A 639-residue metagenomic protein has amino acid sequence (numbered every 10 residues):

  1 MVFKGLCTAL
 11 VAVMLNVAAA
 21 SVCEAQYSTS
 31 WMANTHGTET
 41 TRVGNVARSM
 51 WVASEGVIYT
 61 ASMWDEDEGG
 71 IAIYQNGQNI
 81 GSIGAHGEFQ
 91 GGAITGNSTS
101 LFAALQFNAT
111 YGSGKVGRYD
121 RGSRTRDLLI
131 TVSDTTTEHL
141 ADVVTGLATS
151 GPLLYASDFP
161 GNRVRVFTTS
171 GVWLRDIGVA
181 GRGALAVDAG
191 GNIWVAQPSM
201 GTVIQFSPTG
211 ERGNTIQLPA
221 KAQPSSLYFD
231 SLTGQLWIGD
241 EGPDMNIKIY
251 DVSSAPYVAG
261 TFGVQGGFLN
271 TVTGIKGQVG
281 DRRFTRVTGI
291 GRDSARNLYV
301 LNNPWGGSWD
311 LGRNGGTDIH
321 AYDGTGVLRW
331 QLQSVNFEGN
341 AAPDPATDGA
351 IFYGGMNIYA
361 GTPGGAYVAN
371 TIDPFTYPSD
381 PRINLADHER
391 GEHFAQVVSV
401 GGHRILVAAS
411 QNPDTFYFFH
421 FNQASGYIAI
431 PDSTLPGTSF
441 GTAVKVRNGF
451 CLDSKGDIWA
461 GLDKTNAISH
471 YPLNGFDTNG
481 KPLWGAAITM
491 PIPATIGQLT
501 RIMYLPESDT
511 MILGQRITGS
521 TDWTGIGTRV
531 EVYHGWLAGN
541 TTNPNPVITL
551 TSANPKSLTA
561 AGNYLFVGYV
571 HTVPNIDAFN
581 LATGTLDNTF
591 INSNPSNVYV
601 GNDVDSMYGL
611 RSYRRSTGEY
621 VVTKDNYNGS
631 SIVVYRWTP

Functional and structural regions predicted by a protein language model:
S28-T41, G84-G87, L128-H139, Q217-P219 (+7 more regions): Surface-exposed loop and turn segments in beta-propeller and other repeat-based domains that flank or scaffold
T38-D67: Beta-strand-rich domains and repeat architectures in extracellular enzymes and scaffolds, especially beta-propellers
V46-S49, G87-G96, L140-L147, G181-V187 (+8 more regions): Repeated scaffold domains used in trafficking and secretory/extracellular systems, primarily beta-propellers
V57-T60, L101-A103, L153-A156, N192-V195 (+9 more regions): Conserved beta-propeller blade signature
W64-E68, F107-G112, G161-N162, M200-G201 (+8 more regions): Short glycine/acidic-enriched loop and turn motifs that connect beta-strands
G69-A72, G114-G117, R163-R165, G201-I204 (+9 more regions): A short loop-to-beta-strand structural motif that recurs across blades of beta-propeller domains
Y74-Q78, D120-R124, F167-V172, F206-E211 (+9 more regions): Short loop/turn segments that connect beta-strands within beta-propeller blades
P343, I358-G361, N602-P639: Blade-level signature of beta-propeller repeat domains, shared across WD40, Kelch, NHL, RCC1 and BNR/Asp-box propellers
